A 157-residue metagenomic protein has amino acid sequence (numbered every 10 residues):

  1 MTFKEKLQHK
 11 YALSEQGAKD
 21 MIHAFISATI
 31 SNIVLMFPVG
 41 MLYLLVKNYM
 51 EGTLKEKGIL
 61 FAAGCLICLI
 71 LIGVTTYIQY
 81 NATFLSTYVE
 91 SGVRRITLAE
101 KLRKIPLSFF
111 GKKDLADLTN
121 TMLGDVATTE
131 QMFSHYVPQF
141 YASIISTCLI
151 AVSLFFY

Functional and structural regions predicted by a protein language model:
M1-L35, G58-L60, Q79-T83, T87 (+3 more regions): Membrane-integrated ABC transporters
M1-T2, T97-N120, G124-V126: Short intracellular "coupling" helices and adjacent cytoplasmic loop segments at the cytosolic face of multi-pass
M21-T75: Transmembrane helix-loop-helix hairpins at lipid-water interfaces of multipass membrane proteins, especially the type-1
I26, I30-P38, Y43, V126-Y157: Hydrophobic alpha-helical transmembrane segments of ABC transporter permease domains
S31-M36, L69-G73, L85-V89, I105 (+2 more regions): Residue-level hotspots within the lipid-embedded alpha helices of multi-pass solute transporters
V39-V46, Y80, R95-I96, K112 (+1 more regions): Alpha-helical transmembrane segments of polytopic integral membrane proteins, especially the permease/helical cores
L42-V46, A82-S86, L98, L102 (+1 more regions): Hydrophobic alpha-helical interface/terminus motif in multipass membrane transporters
V46-L54, T87, S91, P106 (+1 more regions): Membrane-interfacial segments
